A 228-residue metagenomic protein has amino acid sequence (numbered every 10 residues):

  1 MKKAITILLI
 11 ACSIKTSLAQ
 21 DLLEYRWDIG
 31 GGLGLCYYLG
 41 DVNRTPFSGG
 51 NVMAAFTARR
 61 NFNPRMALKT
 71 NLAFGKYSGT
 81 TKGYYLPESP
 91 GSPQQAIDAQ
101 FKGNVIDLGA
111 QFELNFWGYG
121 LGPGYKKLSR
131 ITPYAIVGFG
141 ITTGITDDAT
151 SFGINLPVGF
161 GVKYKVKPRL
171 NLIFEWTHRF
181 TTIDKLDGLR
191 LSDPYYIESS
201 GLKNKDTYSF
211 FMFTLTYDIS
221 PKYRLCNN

Functional and structural regions predicted by a protein language model:
A19-N61, F210-M212, T216-Y223: Short glycine/proline- and aromatic-enriched beta-strand/turn motifs that initiate or cap beta-hairpins
A19-R26, P64-R65, G118-T132, V166-R169 (+1 more regions): Short loop/turn motifs that connect adjacent beta-strands in outer-membrane beta-barrel proteins
Y25, S48-V52, N104-L108, S129-I131 (+2 more regions): Residues that define the transmembrane beta-barrel architecture of outer-membrane proteins
D28-G30, A67-K69, Y134-I136, N171-I173 (+1 more regions): Residue-level detector of the transmembrane beta-barrel scaffold of outer-membrane proteins
G31-L35, F56-R60, A110-L114, V137-I141 (+3 more regions): Residues on the lipid-exposed face of transmembrane beta-strands in outer-membrane beta-barrel proteins
V42-P46, T81-L86, P123-K126, T146-F152 (+2 more regions): Outer-membrane beta-barrel translocator domains and adjoining extracellular loop/strand segments of Gram-negative
P64-D147, Y217-I219: Gram-negative (and chloroplast) outer-membrane scaffold detector with strong preference for beta-barrel transmembrane
K167-N228: Predominantly the C-terminal beta-signal and adjacent terminal strand-loop region of outer-membrane beta-barrel
